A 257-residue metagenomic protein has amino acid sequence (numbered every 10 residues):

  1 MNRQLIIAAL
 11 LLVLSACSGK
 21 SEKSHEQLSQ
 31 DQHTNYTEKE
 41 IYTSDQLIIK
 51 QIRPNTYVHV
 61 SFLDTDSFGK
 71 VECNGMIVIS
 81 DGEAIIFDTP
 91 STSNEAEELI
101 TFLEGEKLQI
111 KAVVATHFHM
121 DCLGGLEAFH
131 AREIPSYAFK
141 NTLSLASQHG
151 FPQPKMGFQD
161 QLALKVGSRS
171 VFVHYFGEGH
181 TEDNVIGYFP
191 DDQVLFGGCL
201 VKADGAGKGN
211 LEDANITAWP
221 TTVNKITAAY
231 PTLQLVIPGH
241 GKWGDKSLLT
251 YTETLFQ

Functional and structural regions predicted by a protein language model:
M1-L5: Positively charged n-region of N-terminal signal peptides that target proteins for export
L14-A16: C-terminal motif of bacterial Sec signal peptides marking the signal peptidase cleavage site
S18-K20: Bacterial signal peptide processing site
S44-Q46, Q51, Y137-G177, T181-E182 (+1 more regions): Metallo-beta-lactamase
I52-L99, I186-C199: Conserved beta-strand hairpin/beta-sheet module of binuclear metal-dependent hydrolase folds, prominently
N55, V78, D88, L103 (+8 more regions): Divalent metal-coordination and catalytic microenvironments
D81-E83, S93-Y137: Active-site metal-binding motif and surrounding structural segment of the metallo-beta-lactamase
E83, S91-T92, F176-G179, D183-T252: Metallo-beta-lactamase
